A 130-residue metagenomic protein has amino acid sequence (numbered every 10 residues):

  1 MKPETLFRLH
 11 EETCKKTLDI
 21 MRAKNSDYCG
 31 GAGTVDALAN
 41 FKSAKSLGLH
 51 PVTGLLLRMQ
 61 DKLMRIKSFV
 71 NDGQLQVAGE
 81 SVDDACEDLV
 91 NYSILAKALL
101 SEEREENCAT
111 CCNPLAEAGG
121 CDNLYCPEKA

Functional and structural regions predicted by a protein language model:
M1-E106, A130: Intrinsically disordered, low-complexity regulatory regions that flank transcription factor DNA-binding cores
C108-E117: Short Cys/His-rich zinc-binding micro-motifs
E117-K129: Cysteine-rich micro-motifs
